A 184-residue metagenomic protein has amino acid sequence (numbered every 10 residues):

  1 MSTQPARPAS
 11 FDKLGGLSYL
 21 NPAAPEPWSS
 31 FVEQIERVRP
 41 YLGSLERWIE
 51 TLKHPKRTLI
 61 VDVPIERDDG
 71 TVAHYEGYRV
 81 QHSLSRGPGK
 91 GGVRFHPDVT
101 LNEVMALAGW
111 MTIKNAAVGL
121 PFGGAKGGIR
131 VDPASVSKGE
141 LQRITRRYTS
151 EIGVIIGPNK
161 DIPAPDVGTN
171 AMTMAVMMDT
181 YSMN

Functional and structural regions predicted by a protein language model:
S2-P8, L14, S18-N184: N-terminal ligand-binding/catalytic initiation module
